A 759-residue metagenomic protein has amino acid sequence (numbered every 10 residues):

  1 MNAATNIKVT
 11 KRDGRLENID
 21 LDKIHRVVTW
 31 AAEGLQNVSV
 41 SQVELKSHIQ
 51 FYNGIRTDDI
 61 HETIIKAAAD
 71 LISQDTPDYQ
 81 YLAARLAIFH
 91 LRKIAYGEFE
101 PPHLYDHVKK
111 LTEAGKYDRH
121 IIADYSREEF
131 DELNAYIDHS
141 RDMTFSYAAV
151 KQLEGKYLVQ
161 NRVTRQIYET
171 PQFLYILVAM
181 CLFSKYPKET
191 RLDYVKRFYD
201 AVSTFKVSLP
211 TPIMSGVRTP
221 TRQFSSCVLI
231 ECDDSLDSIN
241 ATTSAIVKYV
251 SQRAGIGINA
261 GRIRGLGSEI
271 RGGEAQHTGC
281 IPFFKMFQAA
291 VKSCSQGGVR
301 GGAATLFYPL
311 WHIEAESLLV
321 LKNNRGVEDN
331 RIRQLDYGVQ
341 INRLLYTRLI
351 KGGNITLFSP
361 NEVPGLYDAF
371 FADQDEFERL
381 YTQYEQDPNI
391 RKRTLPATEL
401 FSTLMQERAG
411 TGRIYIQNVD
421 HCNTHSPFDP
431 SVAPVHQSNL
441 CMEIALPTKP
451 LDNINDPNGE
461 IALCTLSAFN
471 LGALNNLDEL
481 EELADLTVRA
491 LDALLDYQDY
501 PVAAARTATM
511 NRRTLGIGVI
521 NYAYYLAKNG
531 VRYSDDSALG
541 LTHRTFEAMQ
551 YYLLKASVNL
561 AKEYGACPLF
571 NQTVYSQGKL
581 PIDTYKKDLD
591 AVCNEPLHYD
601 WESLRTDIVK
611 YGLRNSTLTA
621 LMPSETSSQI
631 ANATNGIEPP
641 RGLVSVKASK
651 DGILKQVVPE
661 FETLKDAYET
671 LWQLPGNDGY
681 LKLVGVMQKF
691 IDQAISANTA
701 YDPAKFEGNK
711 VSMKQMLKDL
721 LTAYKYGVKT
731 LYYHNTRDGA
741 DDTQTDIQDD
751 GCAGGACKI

Functional and structural regions predicted by a protein language model:
M1, Q744-I759: Acidic, low-complexity intrinsically disordered tails
M1-T5, V38-I176, M180, D193-Y199: Core nucleic-acid recognition elements
Y79-T112, I341, C422-D452, L515 (+4 more regions): Terminal amphipathic helices with adjacent charged low-complexity linkers/tails
S126-Q152, H436, M442-T448, L491 (+5 more regions): Catalytic alpha/beta core of large soluble enzyme barrels
V159, Q166, F173-R191, V195 (+9 more regions): Function-dense linear segments that define catalytic or interfacial modules in macromolecule-processing proteins
Q166-D237, E376-E407, T411-I416, F546-T606: Gly/Pro-rich turn-and-neighbor structural signature
V320, D329, R333-L404, R408-T411 (+1 more regions): Polar, glycine-rich mid-to-C-terminal structural blocks that act as macromolecule-binding/assembly scaffolds
A484-R506, M510, R532-S624, I695-S696: Internal maturation/activation junctions in enzymes
